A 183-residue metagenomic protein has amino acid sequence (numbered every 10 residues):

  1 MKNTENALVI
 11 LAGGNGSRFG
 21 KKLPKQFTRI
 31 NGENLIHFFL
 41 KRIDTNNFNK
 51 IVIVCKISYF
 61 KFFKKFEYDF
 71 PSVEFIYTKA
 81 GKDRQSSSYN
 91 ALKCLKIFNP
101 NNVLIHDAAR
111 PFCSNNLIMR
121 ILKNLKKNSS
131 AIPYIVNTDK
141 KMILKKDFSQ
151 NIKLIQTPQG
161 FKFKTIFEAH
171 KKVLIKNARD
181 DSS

Functional and structural regions predicted by a protein language model:
K2-F60: N-terminal glycine-rich phosphate-binding loop and ensuing alpha1 helix
K21, S88-Y89, N115-I118: Conserved strand-to-helix beginnings and helix N-cap segments that scaffold or border functional pockets
F27, Y77, S130-A131: Conserved beta-strand scaffold positions in the cores of enzyme catalytic domains, especially in NTP/NDP-utilizing
I30, T78, I155: Hydrophobic residues at beta-strand termini and immediately following loops that shape nucleotide-binding pockets
I36-N99, V173-L174: Conserved N-terminal catalytic core of the sugar/cofactor nucleotidyltransferase
V103-L104: Short aromatic/hydrophobic "clamp" motif used to bind/position activated sugar donors
F112-S183: Conserved core of the sugar-phosphate nucleotidyltransferase
